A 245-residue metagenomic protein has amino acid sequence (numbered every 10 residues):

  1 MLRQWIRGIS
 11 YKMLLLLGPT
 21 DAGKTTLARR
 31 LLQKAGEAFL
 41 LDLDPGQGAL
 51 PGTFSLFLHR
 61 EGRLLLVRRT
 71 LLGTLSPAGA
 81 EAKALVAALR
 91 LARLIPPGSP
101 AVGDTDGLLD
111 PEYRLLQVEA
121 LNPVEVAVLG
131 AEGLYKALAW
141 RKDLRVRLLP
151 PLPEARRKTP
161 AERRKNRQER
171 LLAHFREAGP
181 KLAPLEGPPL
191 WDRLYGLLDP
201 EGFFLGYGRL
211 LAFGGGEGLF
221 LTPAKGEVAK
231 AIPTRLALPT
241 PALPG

Functional and structural regions predicted by a protein language model:
M1-K12, L16, D21-A22, R30 (+3 more regions): Preference for solvent-exposed, low-hydrophobicity sequence contexts
L2-W5, Y11-L17, G36-P100, D106-L109: Nucleotide-state-sensitive switch-loop elements of NTP-binding domains
T25: Walker A/P-loop
A28, L32, R114-L115: Generic hydrophobic/aromatic pocket-lining and core-packing "Φ" positions
A84-R147: Contiguous mid-protein beta-loop-alpha structural module that forms a pocket-lining wall or clamp of enzyme active
